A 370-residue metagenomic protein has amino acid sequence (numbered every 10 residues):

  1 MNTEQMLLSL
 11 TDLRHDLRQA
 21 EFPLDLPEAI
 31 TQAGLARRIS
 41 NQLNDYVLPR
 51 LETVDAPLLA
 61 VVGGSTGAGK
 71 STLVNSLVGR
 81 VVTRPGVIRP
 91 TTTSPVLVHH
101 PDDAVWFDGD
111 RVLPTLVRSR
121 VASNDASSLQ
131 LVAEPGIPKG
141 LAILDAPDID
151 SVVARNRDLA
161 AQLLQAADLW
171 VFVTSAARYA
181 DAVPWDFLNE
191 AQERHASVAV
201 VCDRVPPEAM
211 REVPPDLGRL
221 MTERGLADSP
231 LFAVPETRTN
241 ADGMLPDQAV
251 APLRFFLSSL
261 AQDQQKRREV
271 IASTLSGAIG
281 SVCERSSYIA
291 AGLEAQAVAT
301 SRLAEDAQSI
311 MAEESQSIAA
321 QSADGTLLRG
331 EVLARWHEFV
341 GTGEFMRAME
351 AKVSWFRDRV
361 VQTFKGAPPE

Functional and structural regions predicted by a protein language model:
M1, Q5-L8, R38, A68 (+13 more regions): Charged, alpha-helix-enriched surfaces in structured cytosolic catalytic cores of large nucleotide-utilizing machines
N2-D55, R254-E370: Extended helical scaffolds that flank P-loop GTPase cores
N2-L144: Conserved G1/Walker A P-loop phosphate-binding module
L8-T11, H15, D45, N75 (+4 more regions): Solvent-exposed alpha-helical segments within well-ordered globular domains of core cellular machineries
V78, P147-D148, S175: Short glycine-/small-residue-rich Rossmann-like dinucleotide-binding loops
R89, D102, D150, P235-R238: Residue-level detector of flexible, active-site-proximal loop/helix-junction positions within diverse enzyme catalytic
D110-R111, T115-A142, S151, R155-P230: Conserved C-terminal guanine-recognition region of P-loop GTPase G domains, centered on the G4
P206-R267: Canonical P-loop GTPase G-domain recognition
